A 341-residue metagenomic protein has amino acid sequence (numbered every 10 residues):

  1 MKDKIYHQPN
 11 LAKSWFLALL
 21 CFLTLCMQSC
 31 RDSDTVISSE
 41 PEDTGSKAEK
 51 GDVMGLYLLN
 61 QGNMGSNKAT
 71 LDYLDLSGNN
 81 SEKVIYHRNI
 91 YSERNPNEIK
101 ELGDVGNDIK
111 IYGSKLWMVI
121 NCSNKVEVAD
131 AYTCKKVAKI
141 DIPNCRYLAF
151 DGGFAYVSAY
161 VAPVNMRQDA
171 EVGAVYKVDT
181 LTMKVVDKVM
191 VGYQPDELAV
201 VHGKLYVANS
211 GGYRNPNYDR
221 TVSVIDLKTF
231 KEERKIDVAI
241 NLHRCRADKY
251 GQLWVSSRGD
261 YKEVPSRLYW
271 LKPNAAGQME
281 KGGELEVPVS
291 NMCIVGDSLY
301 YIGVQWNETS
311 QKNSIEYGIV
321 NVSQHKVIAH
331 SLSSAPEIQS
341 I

Functional and structural regions predicted by a protein language model:
D3-F16: Bacterial N-terminal signal peptides that target proteins for export
L17-F22: Sec-dependent N-terminal signal peptides
L25-S29: C-terminal motif of bacterial Sec signal peptides marking the signal peptidase cleavage site
R31-I341: Predominantly soluble domains enriched in secretory-pathway, periplasmic, or organellar proteins
